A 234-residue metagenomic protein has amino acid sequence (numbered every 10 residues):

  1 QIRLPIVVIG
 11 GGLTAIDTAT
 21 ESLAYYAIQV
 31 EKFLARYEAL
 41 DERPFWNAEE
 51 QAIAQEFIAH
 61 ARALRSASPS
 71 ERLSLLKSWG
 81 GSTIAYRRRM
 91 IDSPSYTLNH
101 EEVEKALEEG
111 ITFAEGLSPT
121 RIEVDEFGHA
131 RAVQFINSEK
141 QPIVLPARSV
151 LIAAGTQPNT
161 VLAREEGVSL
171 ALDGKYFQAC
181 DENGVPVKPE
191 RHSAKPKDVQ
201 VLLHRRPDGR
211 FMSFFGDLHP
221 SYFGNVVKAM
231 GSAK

Functional and structural regions predicted by a protein language model:
Q1-I2, I122-H129, Q141-S221: FAD-site-proximal beta/loop scaffold in flavoenzymes
I2-G12: Beta1/beta-strand and adjacent pyrophosphate-binding region of the FAD-binding site in flavoprotein oxidoreductases
G11, R87-R89, D217: Cofactor-binding loop segments of dinucleotide-utilizing enzymes, especially the Rossmann-like FAD- and NAD(P)+-binding
A15: N-terminal Rossmann-fold NAD(P) dinucleotide-binding loop
T18-S22: Aromatic pocket-lining residues of Rossmann-like dinucleotide-binding sites
A27-G174: A Rossmann-like FAD-binding core segment of flavoenzymes
F215-K234: A conserved FAD-binding loop/helix module that cradles the flavin
